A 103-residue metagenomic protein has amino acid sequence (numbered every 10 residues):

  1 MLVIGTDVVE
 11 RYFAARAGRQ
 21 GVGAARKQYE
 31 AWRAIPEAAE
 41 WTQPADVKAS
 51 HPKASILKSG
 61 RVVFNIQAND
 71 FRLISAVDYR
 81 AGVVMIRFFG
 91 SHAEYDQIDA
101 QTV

Functional and structural regions predicted by a protein language model:
M1-D70, D78-M85, H92-V103: Basic, Lys/Arg-enriched alpha-helical interface segments
